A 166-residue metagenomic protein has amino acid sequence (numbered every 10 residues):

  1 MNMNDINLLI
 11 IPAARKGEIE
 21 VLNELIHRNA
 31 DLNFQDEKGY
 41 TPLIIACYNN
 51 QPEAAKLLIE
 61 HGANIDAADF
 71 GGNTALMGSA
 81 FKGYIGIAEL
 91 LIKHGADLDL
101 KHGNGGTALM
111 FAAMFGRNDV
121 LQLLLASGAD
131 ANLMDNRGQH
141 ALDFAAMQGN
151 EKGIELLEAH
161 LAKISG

Functional and structural regions predicted by a protein language model:
M1-I45: N-terminal segments that cap or nucleate solenoid repeat domains
M1-P12, H94, A126-D130, N136-Q139 (+1 more regions): Ankyrin-repeat-protein effector appendages
P12-G17, I45-Q51, G78-Y84, F111-R117 (+1 more regions): Ankyrin repeat A-helix N-terminal signature
E18-I26, Q51-I59, Y84-I92, R117-L125 (+1 more regions): Ankyrin repeat structural motif
D66-G86: Helix-adjacent hinge/juxtasegments
